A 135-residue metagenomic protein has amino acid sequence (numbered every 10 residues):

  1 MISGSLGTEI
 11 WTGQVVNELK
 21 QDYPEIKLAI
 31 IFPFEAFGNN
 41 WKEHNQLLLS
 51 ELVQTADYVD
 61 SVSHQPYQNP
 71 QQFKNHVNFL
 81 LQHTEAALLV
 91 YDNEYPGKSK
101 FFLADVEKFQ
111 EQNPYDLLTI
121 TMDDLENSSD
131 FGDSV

Functional and structural regions predicted by a protein language model:
I2-S134: Acidic/glycine-enriched connector segments
